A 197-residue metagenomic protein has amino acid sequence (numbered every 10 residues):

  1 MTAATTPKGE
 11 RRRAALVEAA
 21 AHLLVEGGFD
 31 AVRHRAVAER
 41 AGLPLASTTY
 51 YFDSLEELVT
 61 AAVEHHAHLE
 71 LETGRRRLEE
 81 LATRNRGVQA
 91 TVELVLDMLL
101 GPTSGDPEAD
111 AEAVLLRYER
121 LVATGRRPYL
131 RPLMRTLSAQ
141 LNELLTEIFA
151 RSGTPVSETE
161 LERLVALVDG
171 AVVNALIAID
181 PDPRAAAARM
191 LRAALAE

Functional and structural regions predicted by a protein language model:
M1-R11, H22: N-terminal intrinsically disordered/low-complexity leader segments
T5, P107, L130-R135, A150-E197: Hydrophobic/aromatic-rich alpha-helical bundle segments in the mid-to-C-terminal region
A15, A19-G27, T73, R77-E80 (+2 more regions): Solvent-exposed, amphipathic alpha-helical segments
A15, L23-A61: Helix-turn-helix
Y50-E57, A82, R86, S104 (+4 more regions): Residues in soluble alpha-helical coiled-coils and helical-bundle/repeat scaffolds
E64-E70: Short, basic, alpha-helical segments at the C-terminal edge of helix-turn-helix-like DNA-binding modules
L71-E72, R76, P107-Y118, G125-S152 (+1 more regions): Amphipathic alpha-helical packing segments from all-alpha helical-bundle domains
E72-V114, L161-L164: Hydrophobic alpha-helical connector segments
